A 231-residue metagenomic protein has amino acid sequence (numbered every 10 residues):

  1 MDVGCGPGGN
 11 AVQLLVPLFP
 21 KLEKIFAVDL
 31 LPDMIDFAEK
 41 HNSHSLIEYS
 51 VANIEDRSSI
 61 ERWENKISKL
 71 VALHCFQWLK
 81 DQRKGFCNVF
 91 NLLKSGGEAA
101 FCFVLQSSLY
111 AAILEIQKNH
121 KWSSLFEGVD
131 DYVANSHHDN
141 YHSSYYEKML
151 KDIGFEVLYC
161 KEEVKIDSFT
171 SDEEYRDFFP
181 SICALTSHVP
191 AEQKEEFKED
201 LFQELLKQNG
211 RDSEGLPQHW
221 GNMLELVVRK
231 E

Functional and structural regions predicted by a protein language model:
M1-I60: Class I SAM-dependent methyltransferase SAM/SAH-binding core
E61-N65: Glycine-rich phosphate-binding loop signature in dinucleotide/nucleotide-binding domains
I67-Q82: A short SAM/SAH-binding and catalytic strip from SAM-dependent methyltransferases
L79-K80, L93-S95: Helix-to-beta-strand junctions that scaffold the AdoMet/dcAdoMet cofactor pocket in Class I SAM-dependent enzymes
R83, G96-T170, T186: Conserved catalytic/acceptor-binding region of the Class I
K84-V89: Short, conserved SAM-binding segment of the class I
I153-G154, D177-F179, G221-E231: Core SAM-dependent methyltransferase catalytic element
V157-G215: C-terminal helical/coil "lid" or tail adjacent to the Rossmann-like core of SAM-dependent
